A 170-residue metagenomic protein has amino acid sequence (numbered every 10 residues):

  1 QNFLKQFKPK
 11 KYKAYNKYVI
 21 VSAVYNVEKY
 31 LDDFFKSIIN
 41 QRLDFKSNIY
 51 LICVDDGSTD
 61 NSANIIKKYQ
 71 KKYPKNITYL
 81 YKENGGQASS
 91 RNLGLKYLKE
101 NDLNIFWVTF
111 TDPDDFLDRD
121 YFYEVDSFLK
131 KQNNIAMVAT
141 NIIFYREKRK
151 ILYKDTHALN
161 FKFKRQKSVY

Functional and structural regions predicted by a protein language model:
K17-V19, Y50: Cell-envelope/extracellular polymer assembly enzymes that use nucleotide-activated donors
V27-Q41: Short, well-formed alpha-helical segments that are part of the catalytic scaffolds of diverse glycosyltransferases
Y30-D32, D60-Y69, F116, D120: Acidic helix N-cap motif at the loop->helix transition within catalytic regions of sugar-transfer enzymes
S37, D55-N64, G86: A conserved acidic beta->alpha catalytic loop
S47-G57, T78-E83, P113: Short beta-strand/loop segment that forms part of the nucleotide-sugar
K82-D102: Glycine-rich, basic loop-to-helix element that forms the pyrophosphate-binding segment of sugar-nucleotide handling
N104-F116: Short beta-strand-to-loop acidic/aromatic patch adjacent to the donor-nucleotide binding site
D118, Y123-Y170: Flexible acidic/His/Gly-enriched loops in nucleotide-sugar-dependent glycosyltransferase catalytic domains
